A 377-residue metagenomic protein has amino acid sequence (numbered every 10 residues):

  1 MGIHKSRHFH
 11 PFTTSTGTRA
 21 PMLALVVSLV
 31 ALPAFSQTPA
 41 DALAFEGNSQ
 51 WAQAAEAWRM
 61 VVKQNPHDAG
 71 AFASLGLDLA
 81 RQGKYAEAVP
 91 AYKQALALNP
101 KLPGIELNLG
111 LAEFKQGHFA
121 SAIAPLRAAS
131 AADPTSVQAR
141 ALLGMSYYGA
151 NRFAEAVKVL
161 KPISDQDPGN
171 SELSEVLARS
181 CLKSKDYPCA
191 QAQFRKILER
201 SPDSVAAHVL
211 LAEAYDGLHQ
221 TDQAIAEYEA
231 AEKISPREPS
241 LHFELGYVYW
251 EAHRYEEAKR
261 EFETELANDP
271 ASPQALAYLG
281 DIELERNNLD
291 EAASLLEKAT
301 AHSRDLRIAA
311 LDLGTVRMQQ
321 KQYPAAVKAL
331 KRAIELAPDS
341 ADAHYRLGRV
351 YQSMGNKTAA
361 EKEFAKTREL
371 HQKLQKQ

Functional and structural regions predicted by a protein language model:
A20-P33: Bacterial N-terminal signal peptides
L32-S74, D78-G83, Q372, Q377: N-terminal leader/linker segments that initiate helical-solenoid repeat arrays
G47-M60, R81-Q94, K115-A128, G149-P162 (+8 more regions): Structural signature of tandem alpha-helical TPR/SEL1-like repeats, specifically the intra-repeat loop/turn
Q64, L98, A131-A132, D165-D167 (+6 more regions): Structural marker of alpha-solenoid helical repeat scaffolds
A69-G70, P103-G104, V137-Q138, S171-E172 (+7 more regions): Helix-start (N-cap) detector for alpha-helical repeat units in TPR-like alpha-solenoids, especially tetratricopeptide
Y247, Q274-A277, D281-K321: Alpha-helical adaptor scaffolds
